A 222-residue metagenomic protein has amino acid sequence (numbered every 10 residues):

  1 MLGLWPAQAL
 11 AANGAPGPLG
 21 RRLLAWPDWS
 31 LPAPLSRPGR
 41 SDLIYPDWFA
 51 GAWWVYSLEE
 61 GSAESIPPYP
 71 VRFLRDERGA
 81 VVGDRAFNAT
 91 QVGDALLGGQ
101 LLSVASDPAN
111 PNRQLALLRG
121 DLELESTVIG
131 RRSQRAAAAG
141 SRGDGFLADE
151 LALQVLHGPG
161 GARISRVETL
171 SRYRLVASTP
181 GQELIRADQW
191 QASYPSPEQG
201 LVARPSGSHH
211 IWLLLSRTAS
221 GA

Functional and structural regions predicted by a protein language model:
M1-P16: N-terminal export signals
L19-A50, V55-A222: Soluble ligand-binding/transfer domains with enclosed cavities or grooves
